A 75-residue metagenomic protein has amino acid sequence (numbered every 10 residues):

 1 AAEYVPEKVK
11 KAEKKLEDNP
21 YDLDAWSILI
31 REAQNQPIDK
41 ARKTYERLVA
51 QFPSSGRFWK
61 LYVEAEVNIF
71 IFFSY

Functional and structural regions predicted by a protein language model:
A1-Y75: Alpha-helical solenoid scaffolds in eukaryotic macromolecular assemblies
